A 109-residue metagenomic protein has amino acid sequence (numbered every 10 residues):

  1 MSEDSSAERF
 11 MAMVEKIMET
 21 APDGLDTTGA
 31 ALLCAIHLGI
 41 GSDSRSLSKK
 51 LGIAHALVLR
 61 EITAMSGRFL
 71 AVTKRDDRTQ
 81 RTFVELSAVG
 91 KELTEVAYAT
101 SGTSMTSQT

Functional and structural regions predicted by a protein language model:
M1-A7, R81, A88-E92, G102-T109: Intrinsically disordered, low-complexity regulatory regions of eukaryotic nuclear gene-regulatory proteins
S2-S5, A12-M13, I62, D76-T82 (+1 more regions): Short, structured secondary-structure boundary patches
E3-A30: Short alpha-helical segments that sit at the start of domains
E19-D26, D43, R75-S101: Short, cationic-aromatic polyanion-contact patches
G24-G41, R45, K49: Short amphipathic alpha-helical interface segments
I53-G67: Short amphipathic alpha-helical interaction segments
S66-R78: A short, conserved structural fragment
